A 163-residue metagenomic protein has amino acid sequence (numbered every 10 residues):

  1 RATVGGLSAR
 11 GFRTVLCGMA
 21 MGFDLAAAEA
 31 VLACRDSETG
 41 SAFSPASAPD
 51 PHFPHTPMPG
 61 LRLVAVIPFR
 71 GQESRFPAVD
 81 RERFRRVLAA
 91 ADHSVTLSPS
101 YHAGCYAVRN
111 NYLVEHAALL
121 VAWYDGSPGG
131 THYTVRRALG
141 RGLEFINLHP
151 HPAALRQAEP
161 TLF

Functional and structural regions predicted by a protein language model:
R1-F163: Acidic/glycine-enriched connector segments
